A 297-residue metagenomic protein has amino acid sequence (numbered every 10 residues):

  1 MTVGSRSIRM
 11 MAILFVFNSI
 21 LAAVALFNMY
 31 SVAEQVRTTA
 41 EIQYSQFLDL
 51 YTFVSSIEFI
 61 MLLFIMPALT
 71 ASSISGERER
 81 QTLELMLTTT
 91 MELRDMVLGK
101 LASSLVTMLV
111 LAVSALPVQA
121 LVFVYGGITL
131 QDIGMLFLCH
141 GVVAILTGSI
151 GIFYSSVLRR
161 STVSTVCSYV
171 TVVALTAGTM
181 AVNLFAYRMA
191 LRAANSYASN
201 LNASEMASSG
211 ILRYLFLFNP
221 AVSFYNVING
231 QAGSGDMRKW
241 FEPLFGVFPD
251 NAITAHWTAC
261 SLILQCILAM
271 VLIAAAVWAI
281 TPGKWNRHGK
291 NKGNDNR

Functional and structural regions predicted by a protein language model:
M1-I60, I128-D132, V143-R297: Transmembrane alpha-helical segments and their membrane-interface loop/helix boundaries that make up the transmembrane
V16, A102, V106, V110 (+3 more regions): Hydrophobic residues within alpha-helical transmembrane segments of multi-pass solute transporters/permease subunits
L50-G76, R80: Long, hydrophobic alpha-helical segments
E58-L62, M66, L93-V122: Selective transmembrane-helix segments that form parts of the transport pathway or gating/packing helices in multipass
M66-T70, V118, S149-I150, A276: Hydrophobic/aromatic residues in alpha-helical transmembrane segments
I74, M86, L121-V122, Y154 (+1 more regions): Hydrophobic alpha-helical interface/terminus motif in multipass membrane transporters
L85-L93: Short helix-to-coil transition segments within interhelical loops that connect adjacent transmembrane helices
V97-K100, Y125-G134: Short juxtamembrane and helix-loop transition motifs at transmembrane-helix boundaries in membrane proteins
